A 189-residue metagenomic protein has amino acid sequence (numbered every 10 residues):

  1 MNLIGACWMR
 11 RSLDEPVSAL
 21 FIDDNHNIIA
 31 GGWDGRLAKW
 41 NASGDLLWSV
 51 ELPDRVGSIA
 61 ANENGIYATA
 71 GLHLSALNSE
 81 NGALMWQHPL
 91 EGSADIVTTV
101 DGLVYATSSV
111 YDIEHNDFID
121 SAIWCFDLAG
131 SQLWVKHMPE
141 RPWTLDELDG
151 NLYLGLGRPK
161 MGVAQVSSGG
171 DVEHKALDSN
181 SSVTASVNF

Functional and structural regions predicted by a protein language model:
M1-E15: A short helix->beta-strand "capping" segment at the edge of beta-propeller domains
W8, D45-S49, A83-W86, L133-W134 (+1 more regions): A structural motif specific to WD40 beta-propellers
E15-F21, D54-E63, E91-D101, M138-D149 (+1 more regions): Repeated scaffold domains used in trafficking and secretory/extracellular systems, primarily beta-propellers
D23-N25, D34, S43, N62-N64 (+5 more regions): Acidic/polar residues in short coil/turn loops that connect beta-strands within repeat-based beta-sheet scaffolds
I29-G31, Y67-T69, A106-T107, L154-L156: Conserved beta-strand element within WD40/beta-propeller blades
A38, S75-A76, W124, G162-A164: WD40 beta-propeller blade core
N41-D45, N78-G82, F126-S131, S167-G170: Short loop/turn segments that connect beta-strands within beta-propeller blades
A68-T69, I113-D120, G157-M161: Short, solvent-exposed loop/turn segments at conserved positions within beta-propeller repeat blades
